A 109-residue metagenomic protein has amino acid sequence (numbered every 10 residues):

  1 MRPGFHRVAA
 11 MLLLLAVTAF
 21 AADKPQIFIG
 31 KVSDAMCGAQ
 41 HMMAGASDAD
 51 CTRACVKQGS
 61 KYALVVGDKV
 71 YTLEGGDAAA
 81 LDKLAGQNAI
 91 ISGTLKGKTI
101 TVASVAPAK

Functional and structural regions predicted by a protein language model:
M1-A10: Bacterial N-terminal signal peptides that target proteins for export
V17-K109: Conserved RNA-binding domains used in RNP assembly and mRNA/RNA metabolism
